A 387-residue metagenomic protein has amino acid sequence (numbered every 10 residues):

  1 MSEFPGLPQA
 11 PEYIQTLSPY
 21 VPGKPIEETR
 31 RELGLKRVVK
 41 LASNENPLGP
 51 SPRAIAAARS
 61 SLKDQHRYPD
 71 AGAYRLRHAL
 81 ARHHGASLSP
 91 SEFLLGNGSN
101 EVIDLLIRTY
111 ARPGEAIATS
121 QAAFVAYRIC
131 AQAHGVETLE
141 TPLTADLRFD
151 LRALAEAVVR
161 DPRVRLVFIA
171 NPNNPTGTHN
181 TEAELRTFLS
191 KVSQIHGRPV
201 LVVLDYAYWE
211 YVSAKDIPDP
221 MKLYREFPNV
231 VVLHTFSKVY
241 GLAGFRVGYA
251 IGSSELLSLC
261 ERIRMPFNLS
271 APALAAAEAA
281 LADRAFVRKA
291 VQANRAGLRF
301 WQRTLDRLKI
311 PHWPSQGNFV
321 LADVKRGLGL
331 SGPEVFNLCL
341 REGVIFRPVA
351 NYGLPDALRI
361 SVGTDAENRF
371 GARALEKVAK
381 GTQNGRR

Functional and structural regions predicted by a protein language model:
S2-G98, L105: N-terminal small-domain helix-loop-helix segment of the aminotransferase-like
L41, V167, D205-A207, L233 (+2 more regions): Structural scaffold positions in well-ordered secondary structure
S51, G72, N229-W313: PLP-dependent aminotransferase class I/II
K63-I195, Y208-E226, V231, A277: Conserved core of the PLP fold type I
A73-L76, G244, Q316, G353-D356: Short acidic/glycine-enriched loop/turn segments that link adjacent beta-strands
S91, V232, L308-P311, G343-V349: A short linear hydrophobic-aromatic micro-motif
L143, R295, R307-E342, L358 (+1 more regions): Conserved PLP-binding catalytic core of the aspartate aminotransferase-like
A183, S193, E334, L338-E342 (+2 more regions): PLP-dependent enzyme catalytic core of the Aspartate aminotransferase-like
